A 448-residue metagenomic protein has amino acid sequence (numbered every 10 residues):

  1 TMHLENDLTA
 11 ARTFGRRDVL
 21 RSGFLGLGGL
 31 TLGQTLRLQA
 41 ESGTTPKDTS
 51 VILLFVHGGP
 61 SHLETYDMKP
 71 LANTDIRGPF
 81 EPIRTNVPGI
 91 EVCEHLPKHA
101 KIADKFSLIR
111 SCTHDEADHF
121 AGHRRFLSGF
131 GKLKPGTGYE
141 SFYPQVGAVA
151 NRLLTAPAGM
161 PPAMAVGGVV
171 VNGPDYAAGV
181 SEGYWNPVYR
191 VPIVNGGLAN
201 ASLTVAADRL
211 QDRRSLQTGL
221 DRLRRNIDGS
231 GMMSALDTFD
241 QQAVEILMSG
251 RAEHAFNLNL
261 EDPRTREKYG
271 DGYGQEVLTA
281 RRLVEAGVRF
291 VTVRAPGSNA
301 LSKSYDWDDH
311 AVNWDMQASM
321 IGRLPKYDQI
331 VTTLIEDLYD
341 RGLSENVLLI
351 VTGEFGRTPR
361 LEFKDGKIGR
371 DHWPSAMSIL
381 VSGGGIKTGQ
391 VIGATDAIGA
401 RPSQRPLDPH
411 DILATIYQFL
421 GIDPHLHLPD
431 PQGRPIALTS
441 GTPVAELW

Functional and structural regions predicted by a protein language model:
T1-W448: Ligand-binding pockets and gating/stacking loops
